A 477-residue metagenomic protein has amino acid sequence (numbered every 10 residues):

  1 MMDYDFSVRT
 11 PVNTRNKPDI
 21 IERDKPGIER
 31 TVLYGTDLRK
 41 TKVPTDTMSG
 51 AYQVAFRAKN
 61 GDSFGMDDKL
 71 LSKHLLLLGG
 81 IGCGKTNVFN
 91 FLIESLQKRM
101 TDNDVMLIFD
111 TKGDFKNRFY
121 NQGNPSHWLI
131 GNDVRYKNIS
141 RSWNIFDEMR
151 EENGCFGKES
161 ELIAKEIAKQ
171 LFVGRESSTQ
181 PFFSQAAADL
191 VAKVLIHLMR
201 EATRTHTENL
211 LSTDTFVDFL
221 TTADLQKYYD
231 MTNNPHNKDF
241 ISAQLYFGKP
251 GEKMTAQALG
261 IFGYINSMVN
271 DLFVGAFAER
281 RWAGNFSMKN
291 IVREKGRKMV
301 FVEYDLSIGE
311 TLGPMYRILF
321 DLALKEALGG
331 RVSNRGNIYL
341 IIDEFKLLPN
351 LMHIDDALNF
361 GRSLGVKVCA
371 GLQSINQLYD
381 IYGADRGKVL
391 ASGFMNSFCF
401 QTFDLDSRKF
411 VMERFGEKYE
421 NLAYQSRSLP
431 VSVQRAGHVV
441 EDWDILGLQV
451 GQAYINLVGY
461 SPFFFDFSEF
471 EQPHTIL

Functional and structural regions predicted by a protein language model:
M2-K25, M66, F182-Q185, D356-L358 (+1 more regions): P-loop NTPase motor core of the ASCE superfamily
M2-S63, K69: Pre-P-loop entry segment of helicase/translocase ATPase cores
D3, G35, A55-R57, G131 (+6 more regions): Glycine-centered flexibility motif
T31-L33, L38, K42-D46, E151-K158 (+1 more regions): Flexible coil/linker segments and helix-coil junctions enriched in charged and small residues
K42, T47, F56-D62, D68-V366 (+2 more regions): P-loop NTPase motor domains
T111, Q373-Q377: Conserved H-loop
C369-L372, A391-G393: Catalytic or ion-translocation cores adjacent to nucleophile or general acid/base/metal-coordination motifs in diverse
